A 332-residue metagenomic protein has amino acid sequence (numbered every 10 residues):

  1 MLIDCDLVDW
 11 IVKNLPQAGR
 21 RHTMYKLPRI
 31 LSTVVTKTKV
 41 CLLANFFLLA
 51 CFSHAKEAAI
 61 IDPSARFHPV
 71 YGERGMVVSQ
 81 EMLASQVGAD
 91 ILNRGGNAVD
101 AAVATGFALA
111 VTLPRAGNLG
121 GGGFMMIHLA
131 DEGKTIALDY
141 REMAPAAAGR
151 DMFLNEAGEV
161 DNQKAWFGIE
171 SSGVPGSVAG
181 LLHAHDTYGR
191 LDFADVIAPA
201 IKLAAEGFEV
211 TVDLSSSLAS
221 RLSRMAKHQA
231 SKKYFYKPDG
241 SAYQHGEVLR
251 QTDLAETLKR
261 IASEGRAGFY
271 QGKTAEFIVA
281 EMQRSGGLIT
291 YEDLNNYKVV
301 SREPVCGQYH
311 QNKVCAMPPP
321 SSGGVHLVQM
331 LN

Functional and structural regions predicted by a protein language model:
M1-T36: N-terminal secretory signal peptides that target proteins for export/translocation
T23, F47-L49, A110: Alpha-helical transmembrane segments and their juxtamembrane interfaces
K37-A50: Bacterial N-terminal signal peptides
F52-H54: Sec/Tat signal peptide C-region and signal peptidase I cleavage site
K56-Q86, A98-V99, V103-E264, F269-Q271 (+2 more regions): Noncatalytic scaffold domains of N-terminal-nucleophile
D90-L92: Long, structured ligand/cofactor-binding scaffold of large enzymes
G324-N332: M16/insulysin-pitrilysin zinc metalloprotease superfamily fold
